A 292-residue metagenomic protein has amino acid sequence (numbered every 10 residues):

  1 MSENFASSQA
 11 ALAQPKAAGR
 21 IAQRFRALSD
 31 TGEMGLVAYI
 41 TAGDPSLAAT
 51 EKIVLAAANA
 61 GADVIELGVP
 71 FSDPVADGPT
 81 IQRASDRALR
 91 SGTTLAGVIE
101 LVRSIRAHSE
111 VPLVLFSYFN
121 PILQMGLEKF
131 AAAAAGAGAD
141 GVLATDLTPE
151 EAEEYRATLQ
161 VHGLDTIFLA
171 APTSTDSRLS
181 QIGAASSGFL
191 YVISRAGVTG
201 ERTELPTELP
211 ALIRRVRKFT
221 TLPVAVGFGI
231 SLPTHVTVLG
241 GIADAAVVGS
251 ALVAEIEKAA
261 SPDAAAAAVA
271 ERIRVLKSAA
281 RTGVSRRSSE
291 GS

Functional and structural regions predicted by a protein language model:
M1-F5, L12, K16, V98 (+2 more regions): Alpha/beta catalytic cores of nucleotide-metabolism and tRNA/nucleoside-modifying enzymes
M1-V37, V102-A107, V284-R287: N-terminal amphipathic alpha-helix/helix-capping segment at the start of soluble metabolic enzymes
P15-L28, L47, D73-R83, R90-I105 (+6 more regions): Active-site-adjacent beta->alpha loops and helix N-cap segments on the catalytic face of soluble alpha/beta enzymes
T31-V37, H108-Y118, L159-L169, R217-F228: Short beta-strand/loop segments at the ligand-binding rim of alpha/beta enzyme cores
L36-T50, V114-G126, D165-S174, I230: Active-site mouth loops of central-metabolism enzymes
A38, A57, I65-G68, A134 (+3 more regions): Conserved, mostly hydrophobic/aromatic
L47-A56, S174-A184, V226, I230-A246: Catalytic cores of alpha/beta
A62-S72, A139-L143, T148, L190-G200 (+2 more regions): Glycine-rich phosphate-binding active-site loops on the catalytic face of alpha/beta enzymes
